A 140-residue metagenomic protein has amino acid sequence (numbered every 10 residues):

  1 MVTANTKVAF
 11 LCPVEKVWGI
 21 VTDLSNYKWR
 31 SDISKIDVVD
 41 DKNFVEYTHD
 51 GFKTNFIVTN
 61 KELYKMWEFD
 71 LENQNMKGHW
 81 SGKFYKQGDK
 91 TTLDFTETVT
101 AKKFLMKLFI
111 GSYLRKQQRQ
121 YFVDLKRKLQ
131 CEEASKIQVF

Functional and structural regions predicted by a protein language model:
M1-D37: Hydrophobic ligand-binding cavity/cleft-lining segments
A4, D40-N43, M66, H79-S81: Short structured motifs
V8, C12-E15, N75, K116 (+1 more regions): A generic structural signal for alpha-helix starts
N26, V39-K42, I57, Q130: Functional cleft and adjacent loop/helix regions within the main domain that mediate ligand binding or catalysis
N26-W29, M66, A134: Generic structural signal for secondary-structure transition and capping sites
H49-D94, T98-A101: Hydrophobic-ligand binding "helix-grip"
T98-F140: A conserved amphipathic terminal alpha-helix motif
